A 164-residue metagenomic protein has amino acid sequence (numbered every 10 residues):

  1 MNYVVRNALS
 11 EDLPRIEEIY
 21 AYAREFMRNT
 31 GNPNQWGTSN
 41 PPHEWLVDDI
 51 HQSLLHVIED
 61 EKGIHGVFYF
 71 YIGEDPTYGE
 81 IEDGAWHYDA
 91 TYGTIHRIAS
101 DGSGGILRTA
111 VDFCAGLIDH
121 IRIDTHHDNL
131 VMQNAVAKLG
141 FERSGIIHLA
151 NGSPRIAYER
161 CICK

Functional and structural regions predicted by a protein language model:
V4-E18: A short beta-loop-alpha structural element at the N-terminal edge of CoA-dependent acyl/N-acetyltransferase catalytic
R24-E44: Conserved GNAT-fold acetyl-CoA-binding loop/helix
E44-V57, E74-P76: A short helix-loop-beta-strand connector motif used in the catalytic cores of GNAT acetyltransferases and, in some
V57, G63-E74: Conserved beta-strand in the GNAT
Y69-G102: Conserved acyl-donor/pantetheine-binding loop and adjacent beta-alpha core of acyl/acetyltransferases and related
S100-G116, Q133-K138: Conserved acetyl-CoA-binding loop-helix of GNAT-fold acetyltransferases
G116-H127: Conserved GNAT acetyl-CoA-binding A-motif
D124, E142-I156: Conserved catalytic-core motifs of GNAT/GCN5-like acyltransferases
